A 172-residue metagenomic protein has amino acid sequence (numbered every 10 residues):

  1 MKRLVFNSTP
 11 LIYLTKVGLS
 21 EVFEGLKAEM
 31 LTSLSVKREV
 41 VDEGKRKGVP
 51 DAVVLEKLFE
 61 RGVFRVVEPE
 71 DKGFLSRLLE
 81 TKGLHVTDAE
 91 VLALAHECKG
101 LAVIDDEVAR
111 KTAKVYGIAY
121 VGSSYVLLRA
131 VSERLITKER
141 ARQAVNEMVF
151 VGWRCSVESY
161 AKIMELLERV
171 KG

Functional and structural regions predicted by a protein language model:
K2-G100, E107, I118, V145 (+2 more regions): Active-site-proximal, substrate-binding regions of enzyme catalytic domains and RNA-binding/basic surfaces
R38, R110, L128: Positions that flank functional sites
D105-E107, K111: Long, charge-patterned amphipathic alpha-helical coiled-coil/hairpin "stalk" segments used as oligomerization
K111, V115-V121: A short alpha->loop->secondary-structure connector
G122, V126-K171: Hydrophobic alpha-helical interaction segments
